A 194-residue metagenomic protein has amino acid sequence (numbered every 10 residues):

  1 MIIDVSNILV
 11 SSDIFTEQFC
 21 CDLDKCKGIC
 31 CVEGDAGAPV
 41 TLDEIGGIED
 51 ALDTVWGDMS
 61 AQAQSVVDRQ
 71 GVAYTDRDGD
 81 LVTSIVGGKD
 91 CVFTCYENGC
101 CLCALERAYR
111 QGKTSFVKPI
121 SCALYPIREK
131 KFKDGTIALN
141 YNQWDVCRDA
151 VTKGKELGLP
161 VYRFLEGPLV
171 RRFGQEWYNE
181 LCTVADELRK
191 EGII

Functional and structural regions predicted by a protein language model:
M1-I194: Short loop/turn segments that flank or connect secondary-structure elements
